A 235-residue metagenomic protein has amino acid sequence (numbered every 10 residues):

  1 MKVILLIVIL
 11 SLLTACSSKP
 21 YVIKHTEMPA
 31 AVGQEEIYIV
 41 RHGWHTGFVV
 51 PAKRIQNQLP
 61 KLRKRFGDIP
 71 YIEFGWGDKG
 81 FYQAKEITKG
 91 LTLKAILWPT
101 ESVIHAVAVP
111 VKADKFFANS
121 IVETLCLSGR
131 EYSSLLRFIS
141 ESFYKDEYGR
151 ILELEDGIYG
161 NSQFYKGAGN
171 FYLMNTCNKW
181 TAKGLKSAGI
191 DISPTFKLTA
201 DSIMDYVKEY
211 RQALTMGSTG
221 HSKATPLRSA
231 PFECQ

Functional and structural regions predicted by a protein language model:
K2-I9: Sec-dependent signal peptide recognition, specifically the positively charged N-region followed immediately by
I9-L10, L227: Residue-level signal for mature regions of secreted extracellular proteins and peptides
L12-A15: C-terminal motif of bacterial Sec signal peptides marking the signal peptidase cleavage site
S17-S18, E141-Q235: Activation targets extended, charge/polar-rich intrinsically disordered C-terminal tails
V22-E36, V40-G43, P51-K166, C234: Non-catalytic ligand/cofactor/substrate-binding and regulatory segments of enzyme domains
